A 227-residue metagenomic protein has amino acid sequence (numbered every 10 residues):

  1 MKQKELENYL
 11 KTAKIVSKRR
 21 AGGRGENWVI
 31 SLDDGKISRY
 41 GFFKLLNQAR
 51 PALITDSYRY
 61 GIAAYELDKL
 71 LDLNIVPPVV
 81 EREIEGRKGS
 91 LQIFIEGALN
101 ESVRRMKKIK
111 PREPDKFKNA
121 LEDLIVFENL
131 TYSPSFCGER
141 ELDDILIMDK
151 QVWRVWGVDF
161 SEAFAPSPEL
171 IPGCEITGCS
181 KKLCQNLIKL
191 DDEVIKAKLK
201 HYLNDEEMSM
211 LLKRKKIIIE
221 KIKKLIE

Functional and structural regions predicted by a protein language model:
M1-A21, N27-S38, Q151-V155, L203-E227: Regulatory N- and C-terminal appendages and interdomain linkers associated with kinase/kinase-like NTP transferase
K2, R24-G25, K36-R39, L46-R50 (+3 more regions): Anionic ligand-binding catalytic core segments
Y9-P111, N129, S133-P134: Conserved ATP-binding subdomain of kinase catalytic cores across diverse folds
K44, R140, R214-K215: Basic side chains
Y65, D72, V79, I125-V126 (+1 more regions): Catalytic cores of nucleotide-sugar-dependent glycosyltransferases that transfer UDP/GDP/TDP-activated
Y65, L70-L73, E85, I109-E169: Conserved kinase catalytic-core segment
Q92-G97, M106-P111, K118, D123-S133 (+4 more regions): Catalytic and binding regions of secreted/periplasmic enzymes and modules that target cell-wall glycans
I147-E227: C-terminal catalytic region of ATP-dependent kinase domains
